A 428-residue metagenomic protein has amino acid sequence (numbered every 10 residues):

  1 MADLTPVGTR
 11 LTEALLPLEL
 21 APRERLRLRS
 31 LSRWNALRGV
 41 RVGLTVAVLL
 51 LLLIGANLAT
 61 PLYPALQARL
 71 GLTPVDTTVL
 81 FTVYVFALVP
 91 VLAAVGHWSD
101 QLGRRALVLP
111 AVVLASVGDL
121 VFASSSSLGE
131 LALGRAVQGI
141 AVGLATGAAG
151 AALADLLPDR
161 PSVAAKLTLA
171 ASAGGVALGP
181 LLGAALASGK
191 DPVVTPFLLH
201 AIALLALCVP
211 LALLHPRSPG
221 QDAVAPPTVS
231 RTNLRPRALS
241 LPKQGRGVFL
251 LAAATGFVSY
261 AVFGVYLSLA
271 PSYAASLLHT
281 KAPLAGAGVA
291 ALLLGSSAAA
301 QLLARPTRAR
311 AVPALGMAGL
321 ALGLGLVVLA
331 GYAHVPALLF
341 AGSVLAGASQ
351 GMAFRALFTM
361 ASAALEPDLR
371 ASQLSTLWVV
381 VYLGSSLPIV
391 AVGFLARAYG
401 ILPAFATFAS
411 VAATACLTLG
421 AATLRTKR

Functional and structural regions predicted by a protein language model:
G71, G103, S124-G129, A330-H334: Helix-breaking motifs and short loop linkers at transmembrane-helix boundaries and internal kinks in secondary membrane
V89-S126: Conserved MFS/SLC helix-loop-helix module at the cytosolic interface between two early adjacent transmembrane helices
G129-Q138, A337-L345: Paired small-residue
A136-S172: Cytoplasmic helix-loop-helix junction between adjacent transmembrane helices in 12-TM secondary transporters
D159-R160, K166-A212: Helix-loop-helix hairpin linking two adjacent transmembrane segments in secondary transporters
G286-T307: Transmembrane alpha-helices of Major Facilitator/SLC transporters
V312-R355: C-terminal transmembrane helical hairpin of 12-TM major facilitator-type secondary transporters
M360-I401, F408-A409: A late C-terminal transmembrane helix in Major Facilitator Superfamily
